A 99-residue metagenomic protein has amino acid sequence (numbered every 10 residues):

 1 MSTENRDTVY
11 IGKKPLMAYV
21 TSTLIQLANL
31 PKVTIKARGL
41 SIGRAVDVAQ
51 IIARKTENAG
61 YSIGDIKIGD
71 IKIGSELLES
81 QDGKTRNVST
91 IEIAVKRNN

Functional and structural regions predicted by a protein language model:
M1-L27: Histone-fold modules and their flanking histone-like tails across chromatin and transcription assemblies
R6-T8, L24, L30-T34, D65-D70 (+1 more regions): Beta-strand-rich binding-surface signature of beta-sandwich/beta-barrel folds used to engage anionic ligands
K13-K14, V46, D70-I73: A short linear-motif detector with a strong N-terminal bias
K14, R38, K96: Structured beta-strand/turn binding interfaces of compact recognition modules in eukaryotic regulators
A28-A49, A53-T56: Charged, well-structured alpha/beta interaction segments
G64-N99: C-terminal edge-of-domain segments
